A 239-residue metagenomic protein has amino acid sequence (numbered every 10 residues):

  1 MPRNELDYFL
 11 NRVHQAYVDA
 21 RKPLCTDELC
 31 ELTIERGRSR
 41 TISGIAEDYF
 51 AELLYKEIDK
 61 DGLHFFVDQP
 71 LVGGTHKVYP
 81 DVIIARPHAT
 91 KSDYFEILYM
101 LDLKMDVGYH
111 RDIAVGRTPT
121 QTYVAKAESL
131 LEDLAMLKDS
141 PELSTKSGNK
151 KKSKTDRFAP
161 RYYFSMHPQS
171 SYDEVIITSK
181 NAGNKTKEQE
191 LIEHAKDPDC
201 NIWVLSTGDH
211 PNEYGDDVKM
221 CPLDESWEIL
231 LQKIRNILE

Functional and structural regions predicted by a protein language model:
M1-G62: Interdomain/boundary linker segments immediately adjacent to catalytic/signaling cores
I42-F50, T75, P119-K126: Phosphate/oxyanion-binding active-site loops and adjacent basic polyanion-contact surfaces
I45, L54, K77-P80, D112 (+1 more regions): A short acidic (Asp/Glu
Y55-H88: A short acidic/basic microdomain associated with nuclease active sites
V82-I84, F95-V107: Conserved catalytic cores of phosphodiester-cleaving nucleases, focusing on short active-site segments
K91-D93: Intrinsically disordered, low-complexity Ser/Thr- and acidic-rich flexible linkers and loops, especially at boundaries
K104-S206: Catalytic cores of nucleic-acid endonucleases
E188-E239: Extended, charged low-complexity segments that frequently continue into or abut oligomerization scaffolds
